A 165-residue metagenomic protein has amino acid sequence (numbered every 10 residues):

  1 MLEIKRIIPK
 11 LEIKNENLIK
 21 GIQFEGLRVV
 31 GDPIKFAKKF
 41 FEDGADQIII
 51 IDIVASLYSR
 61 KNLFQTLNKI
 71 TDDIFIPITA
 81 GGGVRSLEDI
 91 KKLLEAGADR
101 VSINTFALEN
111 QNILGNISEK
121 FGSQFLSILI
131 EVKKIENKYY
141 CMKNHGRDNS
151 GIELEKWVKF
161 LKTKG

Functional and structural regions predicted by a protein language model:
E3, P9-K10, Y58-G81, G115-E131: Alpha-helix-loop-beta-strand connector modules within alpha/beta enzyme cores
I13-N15, I19-K20, L94, A98-G165: Conserved anion-binding
F24-E42: Short catalytic helix/loop segments, enriched in acidic residues and glycine and frequently bearing histidine
D43, I51, D73, E95-G97 (+1 more regions): Structural motif
Q47-T66, T105: Glycine-rich, proline-tolerant flexible connector loops at the mouths of alpha/beta enzymes
I49-D52, T79, S102-I103, S127: Conserved beta-strand positions in the central sheet of alpha/beta enzyme cores
T71-V101: Catalytic cores of alpha/beta
